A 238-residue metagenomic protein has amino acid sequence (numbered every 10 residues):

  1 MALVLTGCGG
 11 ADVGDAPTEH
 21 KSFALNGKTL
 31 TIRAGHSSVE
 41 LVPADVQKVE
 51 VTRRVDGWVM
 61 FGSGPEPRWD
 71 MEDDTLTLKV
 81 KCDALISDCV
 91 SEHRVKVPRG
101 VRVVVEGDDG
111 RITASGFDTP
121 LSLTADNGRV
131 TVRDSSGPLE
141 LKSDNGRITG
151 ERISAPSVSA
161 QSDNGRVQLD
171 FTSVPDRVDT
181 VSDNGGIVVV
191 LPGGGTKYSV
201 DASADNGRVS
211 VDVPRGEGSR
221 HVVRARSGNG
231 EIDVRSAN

Functional and structural regions predicted by a protein language model:
M1-G62, D83-V90, R94, V209-E217: Short acidic/polar N-terminal linker immediately downstream of export determinants
H20-F23, G64-P138, I148-G150, D212-N238: Right-handed parallel beta-helix
L30, R102-V105, S157, R177-V178: All-beta strand scaffolds that present successive hydrophobic residues in beta-strands
T31, E40, E50, T75-T77 (+6 more regions): General beta-strand recognition
A44, G100, F117-P120, S135-P138 (+4 more regions): Beta-strand repeat scaffolds of extracellular/surface proteins
E151-N238: Short, surface-exposed interaction patches in beta-rich subdomains that mediate adhesion/assembly near membranes
